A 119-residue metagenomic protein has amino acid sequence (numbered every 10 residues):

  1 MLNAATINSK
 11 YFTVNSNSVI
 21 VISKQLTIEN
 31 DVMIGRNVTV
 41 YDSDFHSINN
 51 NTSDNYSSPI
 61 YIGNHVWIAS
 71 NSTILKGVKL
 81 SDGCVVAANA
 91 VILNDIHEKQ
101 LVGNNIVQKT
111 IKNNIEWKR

Functional and structural regions predicted by a protein language model:
M1-K79, I106-R119: Flexible, glycine/small-residue-enriched loop-and-beta-strand segment within the central core of proteins
N17, N71, N89, K99-Q100: Tight coil/turn sites that cap or link beta-strands
L80-V91, K99: A generic "structured core" feature
N94: Short helix N-cap motif at coil->helix boundaries in the Bergerat
E98, G103-I106: Acidic, glycine-centered active-site loop in nucleotide-sugar glycosyltransferases
